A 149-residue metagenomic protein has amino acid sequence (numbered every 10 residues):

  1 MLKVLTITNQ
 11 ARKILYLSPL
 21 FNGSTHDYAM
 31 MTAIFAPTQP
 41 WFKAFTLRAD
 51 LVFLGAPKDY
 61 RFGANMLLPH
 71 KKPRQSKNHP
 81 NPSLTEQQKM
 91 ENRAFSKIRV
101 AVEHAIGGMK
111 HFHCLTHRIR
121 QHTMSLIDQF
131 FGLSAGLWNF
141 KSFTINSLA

Functional and structural regions predicted by a protein language model:
M1-A149: Short, well-ordered secondary-structure "scaffold" segments embedded in the functional core of diverse domains
